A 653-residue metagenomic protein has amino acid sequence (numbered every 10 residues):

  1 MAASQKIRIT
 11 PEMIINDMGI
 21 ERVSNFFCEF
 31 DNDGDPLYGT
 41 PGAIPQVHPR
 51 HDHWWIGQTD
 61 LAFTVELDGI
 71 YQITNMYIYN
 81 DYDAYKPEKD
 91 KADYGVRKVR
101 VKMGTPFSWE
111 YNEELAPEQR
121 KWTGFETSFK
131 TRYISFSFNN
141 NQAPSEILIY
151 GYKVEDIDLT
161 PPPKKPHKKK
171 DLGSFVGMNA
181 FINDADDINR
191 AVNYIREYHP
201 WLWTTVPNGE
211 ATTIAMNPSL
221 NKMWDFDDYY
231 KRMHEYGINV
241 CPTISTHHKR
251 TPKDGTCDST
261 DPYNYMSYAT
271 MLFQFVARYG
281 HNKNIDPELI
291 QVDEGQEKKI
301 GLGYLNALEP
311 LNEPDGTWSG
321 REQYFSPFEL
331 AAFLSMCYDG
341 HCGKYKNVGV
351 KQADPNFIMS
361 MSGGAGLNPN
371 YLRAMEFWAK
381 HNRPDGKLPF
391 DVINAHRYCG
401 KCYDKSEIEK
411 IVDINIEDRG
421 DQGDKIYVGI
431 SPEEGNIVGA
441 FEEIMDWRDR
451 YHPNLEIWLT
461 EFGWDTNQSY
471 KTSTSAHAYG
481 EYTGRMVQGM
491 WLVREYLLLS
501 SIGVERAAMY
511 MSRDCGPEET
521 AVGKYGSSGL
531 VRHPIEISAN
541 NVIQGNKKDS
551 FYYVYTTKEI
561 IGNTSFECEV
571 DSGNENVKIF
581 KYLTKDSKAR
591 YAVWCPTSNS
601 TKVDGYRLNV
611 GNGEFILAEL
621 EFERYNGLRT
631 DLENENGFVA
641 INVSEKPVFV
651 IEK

Functional and structural regions predicted by a protein language model:
A2-G69, Y79-Y94, Y150-D158: Disordered, acidic Ser/Thr/Pro-rich linker "stalks" and the adjacent N-terminal cap of the next globular domain
Q58-L61, I70-Y71, Y82-K153: Trp- and acidic/polar-enriched beta-sheet ligand-binding modules for extracellular glycan and matrix recognition
I157-P200: Boundary/entry segment of secreted carbohydrate-active catalytic domains
R190-F390, N394-G423: Substrate-binding cleft and catalytic face of glycoside hydrolase catalytic domains, especially the flexible beta-alpha
Y398-S473, E495, S501, E505 (+1 more regions): Glycoside hydrolase catalytic-domain groove-lining segments
W464-V554, E569-S572: Aromatic/acidic polysaccharide-binding cleft in carbohydrate-active enzymes
D571-E614, L620: Carbohydrate-binding surface patches
R629-K653: C-terminal beta-strand-rich structural cap/linker in extracellular carbohydrate-active enzymes
